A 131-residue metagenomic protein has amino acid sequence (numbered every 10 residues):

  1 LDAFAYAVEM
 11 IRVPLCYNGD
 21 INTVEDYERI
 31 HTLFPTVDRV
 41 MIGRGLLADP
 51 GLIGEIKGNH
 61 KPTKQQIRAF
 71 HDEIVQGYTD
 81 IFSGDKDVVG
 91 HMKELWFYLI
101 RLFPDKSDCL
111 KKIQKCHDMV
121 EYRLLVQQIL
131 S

Functional and structural regions predicted by a protein language model:
L1-S131: Flavin-dependent oxidoreductase catalytic cores
